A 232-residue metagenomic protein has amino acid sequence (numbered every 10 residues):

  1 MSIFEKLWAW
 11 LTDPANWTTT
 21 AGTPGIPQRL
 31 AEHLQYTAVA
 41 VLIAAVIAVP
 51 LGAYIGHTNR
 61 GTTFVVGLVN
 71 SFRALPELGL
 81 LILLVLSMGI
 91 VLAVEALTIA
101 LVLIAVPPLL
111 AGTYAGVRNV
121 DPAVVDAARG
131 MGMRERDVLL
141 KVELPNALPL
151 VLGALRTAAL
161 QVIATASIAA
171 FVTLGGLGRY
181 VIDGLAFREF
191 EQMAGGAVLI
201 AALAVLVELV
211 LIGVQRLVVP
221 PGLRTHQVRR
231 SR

Functional and structural regions predicted by a protein language model:
M1-E5, P24, L209-R232: Transmembrane alpha-helical segments of polytopic membrane transport and secretion proteins
M1-V41: Periplasmic/extracellular loop-to-transmembrane helix junction in inner-membrane transport proteins
G25-Y36, L86-P108, L148, Q192 (+1 more regions): Loop-to-helix entry region at the N-terminal start of transmembrane alpha-helices in multi-pass membrane transporters
A38, R136-I168, E191, G195 (+1 more regions): Transmembrane alpha-helices
V46-L51, E95-I99, L103-V125, L148 (+2 more regions): Membrane-embedded alpha-helices of multi-pass transport/permease systems
L51-L84, L101, A111-A115: Cytoplasmic-entry segments and transmembrane alpha-helices of multi-pass inner-membrane transporters
G112-L152, L177, V181: Short cytoplasmic-facing helical segments at TM-TM junctions of multi-pass membrane proteins
L177-Q215: Hydrophobic alpha-helical transmembrane segments of polytopic membrane proteins
